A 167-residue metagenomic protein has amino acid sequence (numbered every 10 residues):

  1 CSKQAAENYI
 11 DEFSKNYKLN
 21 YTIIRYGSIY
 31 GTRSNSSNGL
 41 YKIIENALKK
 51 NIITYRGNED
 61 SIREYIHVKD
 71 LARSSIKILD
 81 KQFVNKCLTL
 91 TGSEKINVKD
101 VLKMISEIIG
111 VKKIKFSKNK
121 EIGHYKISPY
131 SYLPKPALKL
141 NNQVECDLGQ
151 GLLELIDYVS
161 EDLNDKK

Functional and structural regions predicted by a protein language model:
S2-A5: Active-site helix of classical SDR
N8-I62, V68, A72, M104-I105: NAD(P)-dependent short-chain dehydrogenase/reductase
A47, N51, Y55-K167: C-terminal substrate-binding subdomain of Rossmann-fold SDR/epimerase-dehydratase oxidoreductases
